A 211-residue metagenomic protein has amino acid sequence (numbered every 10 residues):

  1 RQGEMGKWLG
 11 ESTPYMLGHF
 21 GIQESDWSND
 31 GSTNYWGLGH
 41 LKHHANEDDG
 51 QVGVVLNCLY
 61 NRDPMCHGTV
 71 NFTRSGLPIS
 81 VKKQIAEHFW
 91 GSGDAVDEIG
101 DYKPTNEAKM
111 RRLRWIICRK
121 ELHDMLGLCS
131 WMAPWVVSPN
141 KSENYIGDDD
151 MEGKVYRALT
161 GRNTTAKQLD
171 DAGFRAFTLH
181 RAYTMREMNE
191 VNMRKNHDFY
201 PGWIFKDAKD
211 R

Functional and structural regions predicted by a protein language model:
R1-R211: Extended C-terminal regions of large enzymes
